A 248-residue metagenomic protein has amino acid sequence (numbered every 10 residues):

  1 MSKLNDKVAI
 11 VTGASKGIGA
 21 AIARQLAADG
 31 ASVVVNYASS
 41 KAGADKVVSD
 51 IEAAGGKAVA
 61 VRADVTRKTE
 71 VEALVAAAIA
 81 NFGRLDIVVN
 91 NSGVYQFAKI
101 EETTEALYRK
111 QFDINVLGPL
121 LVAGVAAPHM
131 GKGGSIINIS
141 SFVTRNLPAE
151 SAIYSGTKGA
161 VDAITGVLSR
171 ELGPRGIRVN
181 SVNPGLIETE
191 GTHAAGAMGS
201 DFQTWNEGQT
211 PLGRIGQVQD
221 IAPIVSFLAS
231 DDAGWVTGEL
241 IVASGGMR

Functional and structural regions predicted by a protein language model:
V8, S15-K16: Conserved glycine-rich cofactor-binding loop
D45, P174, G185-T210: A glycine/serine/threonine-rich, flexible loop-to-helix segment that serves as the NAD(P) cofactor-binding "lid"
K99-I100, T104-F112, F202, N206: Substrate-binding pocket helix/loop in short-chain dehydrogenase/reductase
A123, T157: Active-site helix of classical SDR
P128, R170-P174, G234: Alpha-helical segment proximal to the catalytic Tyr-Lys
S141: Residue(s) in the substrate-gating loop at a strand-loop-helix junction that position the organic substrate next
S181, T204-V236, A243-G245: C-terminal helical subdomain
